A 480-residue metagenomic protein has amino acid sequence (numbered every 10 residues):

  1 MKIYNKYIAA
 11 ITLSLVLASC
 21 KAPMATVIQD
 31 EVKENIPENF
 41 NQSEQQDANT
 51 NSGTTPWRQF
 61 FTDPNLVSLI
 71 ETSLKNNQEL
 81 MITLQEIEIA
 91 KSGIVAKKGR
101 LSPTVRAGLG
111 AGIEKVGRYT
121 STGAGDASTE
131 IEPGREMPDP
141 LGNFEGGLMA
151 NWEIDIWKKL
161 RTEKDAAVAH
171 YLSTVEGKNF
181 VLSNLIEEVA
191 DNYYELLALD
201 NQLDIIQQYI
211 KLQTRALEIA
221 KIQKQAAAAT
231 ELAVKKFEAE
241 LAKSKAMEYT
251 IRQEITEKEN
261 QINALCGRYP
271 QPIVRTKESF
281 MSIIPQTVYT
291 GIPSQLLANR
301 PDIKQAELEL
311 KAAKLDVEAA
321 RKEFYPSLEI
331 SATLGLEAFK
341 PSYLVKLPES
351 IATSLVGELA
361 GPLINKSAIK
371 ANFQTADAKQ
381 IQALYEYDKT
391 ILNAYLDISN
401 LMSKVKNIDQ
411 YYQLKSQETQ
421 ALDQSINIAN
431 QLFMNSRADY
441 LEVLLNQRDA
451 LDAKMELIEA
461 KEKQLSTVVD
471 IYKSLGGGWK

Functional and structural regions predicted by a protein language model:
K2-K75, R252-Q295, P341, S474-K480: Terminal intrinsically disordered/low-complexity segments used for targeting and assembly
A48-T55, Q59, N65-L66, L74-N76 (+5 more regions): Amphipathic alpha-helical coiled-coil scaffold segments and their short linker/junction regions
S52-T62, L109-M149, P272-Y289, E318 (+1 more regions): Small/polar, glycine/serine/threonine/aspartate-rich low-complexity segments that form flexible
L66-S68, I89, N143-E145, D191 (+4 more regions): Transmembrane beta-barrel architecture of outer-membrane proteins
I70, E145-M149, Y193, E238 (+3 more regions): Membrane-embedded beta-strand positions in outer-membrane beta-barrel channels/transporters
T72-M81, K91-P103, V116, E136 (+11 more regions): A glycine-/polar-enriched beta->alpha junction
I82-K97, V181, E187-Q207, L212-I222 (+5 more regions): Amphipathic alpha-helical coiled-coil segments
I251, P301, A460: Metallo-beta-lactamase
